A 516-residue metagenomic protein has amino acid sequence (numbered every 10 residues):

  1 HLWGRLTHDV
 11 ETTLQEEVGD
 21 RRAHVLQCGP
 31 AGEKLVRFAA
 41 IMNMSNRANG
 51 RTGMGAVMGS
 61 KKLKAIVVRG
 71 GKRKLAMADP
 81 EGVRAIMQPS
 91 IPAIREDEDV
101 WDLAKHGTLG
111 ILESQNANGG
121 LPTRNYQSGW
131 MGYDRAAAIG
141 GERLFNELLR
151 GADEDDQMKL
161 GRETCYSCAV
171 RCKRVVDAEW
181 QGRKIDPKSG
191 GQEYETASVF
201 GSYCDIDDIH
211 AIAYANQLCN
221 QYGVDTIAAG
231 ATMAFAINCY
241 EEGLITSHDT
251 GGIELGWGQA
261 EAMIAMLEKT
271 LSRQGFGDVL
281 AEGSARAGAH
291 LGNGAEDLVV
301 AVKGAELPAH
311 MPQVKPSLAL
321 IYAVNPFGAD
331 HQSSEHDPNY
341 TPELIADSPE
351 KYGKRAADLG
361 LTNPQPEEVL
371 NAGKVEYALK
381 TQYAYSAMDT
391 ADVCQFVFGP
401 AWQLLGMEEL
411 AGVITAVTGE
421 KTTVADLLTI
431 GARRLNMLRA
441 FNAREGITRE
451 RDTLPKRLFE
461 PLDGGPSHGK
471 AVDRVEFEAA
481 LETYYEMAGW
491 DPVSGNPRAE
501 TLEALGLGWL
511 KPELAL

Functional and structural regions predicted by a protein language model:
H1-R21: Well-ordered mid-protein domain cores that form the structural environment of catalytic cofactors
Q15-V18, R22-T52, M58-L516: Extended C-terminal regions of large enzymes
